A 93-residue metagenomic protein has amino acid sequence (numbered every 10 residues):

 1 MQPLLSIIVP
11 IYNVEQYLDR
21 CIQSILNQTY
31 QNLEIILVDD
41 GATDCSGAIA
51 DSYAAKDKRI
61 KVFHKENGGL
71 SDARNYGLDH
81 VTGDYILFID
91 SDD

Functional and structural regions predicted by a protein language model:
M1-N27: N-proximal low-complexity "stem/linker" segments adjacent to membrane-targeting elements
Q2-L5, L26-L37, C45, D57-K61: Short loop->beta transition adjacent to catalytic acidic/histidine clusters or analogous donor-positioning motifs
D19, L33, D44-S52: Acidic helix N-cap motif at the loop->helix transition within catalytic regions of sugar-transfer enzymes
S24, D39-A48, D90: A conserved acidic beta->alpha catalytic loop
K65-V81: Glycine-rich, basic loop-to-helix element that forms the pyrophosphate-binding segment of sugar-nucleotide handling
I86: Short aromatic/hydrophobic "clamp" motif used to bind/position activated sugar donors
D93: Acidic metal-phosphate-binding loop of nucleotide-sugar-dependent transferases
